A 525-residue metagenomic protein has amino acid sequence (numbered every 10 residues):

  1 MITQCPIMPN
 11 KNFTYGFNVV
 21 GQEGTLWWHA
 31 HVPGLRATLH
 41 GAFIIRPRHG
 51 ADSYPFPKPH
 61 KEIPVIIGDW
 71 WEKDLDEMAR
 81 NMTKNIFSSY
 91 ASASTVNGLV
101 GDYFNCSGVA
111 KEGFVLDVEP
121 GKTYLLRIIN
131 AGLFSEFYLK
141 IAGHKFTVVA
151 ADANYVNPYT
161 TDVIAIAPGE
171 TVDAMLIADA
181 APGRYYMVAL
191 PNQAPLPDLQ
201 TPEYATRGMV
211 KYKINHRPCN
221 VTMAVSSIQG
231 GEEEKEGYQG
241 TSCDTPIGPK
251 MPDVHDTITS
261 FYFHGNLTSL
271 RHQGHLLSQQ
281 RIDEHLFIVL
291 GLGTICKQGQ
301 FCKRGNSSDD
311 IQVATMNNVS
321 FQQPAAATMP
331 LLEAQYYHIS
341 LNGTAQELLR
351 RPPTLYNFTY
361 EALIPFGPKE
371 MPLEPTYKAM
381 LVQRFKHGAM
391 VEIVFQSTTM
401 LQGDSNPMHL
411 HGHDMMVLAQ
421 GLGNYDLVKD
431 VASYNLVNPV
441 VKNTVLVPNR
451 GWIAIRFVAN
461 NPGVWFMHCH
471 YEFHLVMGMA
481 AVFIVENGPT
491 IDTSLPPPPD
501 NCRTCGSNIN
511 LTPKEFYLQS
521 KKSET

Functional and structural regions predicted by a protein language model:
M1-E72, K111-G143, I164-A189, H272-T294 (+6 more regions): Beta-strand cores of secreted/periplasmic/IMS beta-sandwich domains, seen most often in copper-related folds
M1-T3, V148-D162, P168, L196-S226 (+3 more regions): Active-site pocket scaffolds in enzymes
A51, K73, P195, I491: Surface-exposed, flexible loop/turn segments at secondary-structure boundaries
Y54-F56, E77, S494-P497: Short, charged, solvent-exposed linker or helix-capping segments at domain edges/interfaces that act as flexible hinges
P59-G132, E232-E234, K250, N266 (+3 more regions): Acidic-aromatic/histidine active-site loop/patch
F134-S135, A194-L196: Short beta-strands and strand-coil junctions in structured, solvent-facing domains, enriched
D253, T259-G265, H272-H275: Long, low-complexity intrinsically disordered regions
